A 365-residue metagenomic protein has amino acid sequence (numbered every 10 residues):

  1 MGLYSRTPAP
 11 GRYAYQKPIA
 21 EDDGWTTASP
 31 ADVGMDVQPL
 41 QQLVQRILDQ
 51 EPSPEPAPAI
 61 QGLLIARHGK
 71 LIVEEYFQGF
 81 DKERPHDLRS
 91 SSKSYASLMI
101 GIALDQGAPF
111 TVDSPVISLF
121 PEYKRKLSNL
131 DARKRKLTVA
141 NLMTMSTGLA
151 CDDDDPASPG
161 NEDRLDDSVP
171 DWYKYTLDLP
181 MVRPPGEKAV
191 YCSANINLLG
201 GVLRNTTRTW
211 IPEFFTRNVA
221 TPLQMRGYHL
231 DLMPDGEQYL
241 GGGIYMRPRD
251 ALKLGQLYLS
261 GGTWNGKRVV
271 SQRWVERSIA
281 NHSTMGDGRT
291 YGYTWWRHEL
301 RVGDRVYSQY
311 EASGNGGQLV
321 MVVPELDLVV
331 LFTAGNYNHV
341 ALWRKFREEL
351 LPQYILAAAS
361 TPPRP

Functional and structural regions predicted by a protein language model:
M1-D81, L104-F110, D167-P170, Q353-P365: N-terminal leader/targeting segments and the immediately adjacent pre-domain N-terminus
Q41, G69, D87-V112, L142 (+2 more regions): Active-site SXXK
Q42-R46, K70-E75, P115-S118, D155-P185 (+1 more regions): Short, charged, amphipathic alpha-helices and their helix-cap/turn boundaries
S53-L64, F77-L119, D131-L137, P184-Y191: Short active-site loop at a secondary-structure junction that contains or immediately precedes the catalytic residue(s)
Q106-L149, D178-P180, T207-M246: Active-site helix/loop module of the DD-peptidase/beta-lactamase fold, centered on the serine-lysine SxxK catalytic
N195-V202, G242-W264, Q318-G335: Active-site-proximal alpha-helical segments within enzyme catalytic domains
M225-G227, E276-V329: Active-site Gly/Thr loop motif
A312-P365: Structured C-terminal helix/loop/strand segments within mature extracytoplasmic catalytic/sensor domains
